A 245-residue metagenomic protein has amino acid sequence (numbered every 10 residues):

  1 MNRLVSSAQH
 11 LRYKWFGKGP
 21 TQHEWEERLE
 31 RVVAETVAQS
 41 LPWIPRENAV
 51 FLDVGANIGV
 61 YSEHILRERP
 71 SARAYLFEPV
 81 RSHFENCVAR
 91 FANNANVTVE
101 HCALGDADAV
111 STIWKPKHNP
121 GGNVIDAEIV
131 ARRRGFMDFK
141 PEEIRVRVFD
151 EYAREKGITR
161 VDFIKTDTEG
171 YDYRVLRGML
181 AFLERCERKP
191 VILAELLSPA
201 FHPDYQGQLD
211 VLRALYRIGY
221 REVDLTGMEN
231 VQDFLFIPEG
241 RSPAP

Functional and structural regions predicted by a protein language model:
M1-P245: Phosphate/nucleotide-binding beta-alpha loop and adjacent structural elements of enzyme active sites
